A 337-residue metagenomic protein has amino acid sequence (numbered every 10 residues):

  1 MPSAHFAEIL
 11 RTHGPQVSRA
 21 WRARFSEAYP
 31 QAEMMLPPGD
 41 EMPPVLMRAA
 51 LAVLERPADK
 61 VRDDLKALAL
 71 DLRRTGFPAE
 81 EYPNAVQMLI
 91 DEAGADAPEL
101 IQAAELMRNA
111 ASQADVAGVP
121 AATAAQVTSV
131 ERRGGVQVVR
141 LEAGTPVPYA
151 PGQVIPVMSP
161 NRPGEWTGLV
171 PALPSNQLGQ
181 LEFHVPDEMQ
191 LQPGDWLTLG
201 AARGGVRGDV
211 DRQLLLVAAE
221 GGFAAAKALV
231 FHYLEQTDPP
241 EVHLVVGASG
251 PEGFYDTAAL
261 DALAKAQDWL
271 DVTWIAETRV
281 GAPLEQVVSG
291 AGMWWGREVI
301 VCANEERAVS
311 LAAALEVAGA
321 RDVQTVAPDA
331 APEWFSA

Functional and structural regions predicted by a protein language model:
M1-T123: Core of compact, soluble alpha-helical bundle domains
A23, Q87, A150, A224-K227: Short alpha-helical basic/polar micro-motif
L89-A93, L141, I275, A291: Alpha-helix C-terminal capping segments
A111-A117, P171-A172, T257-L263: Intrinsically disordered, low-complexity boundary segments flanking structured domains
D115-A121, E131, V206-D209, G290-A291: Short boundary motifs at domain starts and secondary-structure transition points
V119-A202, A248-S249: Ferredoxin-reductase
E188-A337: FNR/FR-type flavoprotein reductase catalytic core
